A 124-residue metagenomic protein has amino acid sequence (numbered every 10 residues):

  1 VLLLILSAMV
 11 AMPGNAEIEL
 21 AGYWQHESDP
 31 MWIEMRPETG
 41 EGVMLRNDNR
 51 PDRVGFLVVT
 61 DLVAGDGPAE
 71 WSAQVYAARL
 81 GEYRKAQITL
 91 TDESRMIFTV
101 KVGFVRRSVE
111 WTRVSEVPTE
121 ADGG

Functional and structural regions predicted by a protein language model:
V1-M9: Bacterial N-terminal signal peptides
M12-Y23, G65-D66, V117-G123: N-terminal helix-cap/turn-to-beta initiation motif at the start of protein domains
I18-A86: Central antiparallel beta-sheet cores of small beta-barrel/beta-sandwich binding domains
Q25-H26, V100-V102: Non-cytosolic beta-sheet module surface loops
A78, T89, K101-G103: Short polar/acidic secondary-structure junctions
L90-S94: Residue-level recognition of beta-strand termini and adjacent short loop/turns
M96-F98: Ligand-binding face of N-terminal immunoglobulin V-set domains in extracellular IgSF glycoproteins
V102-G124: Edge beta-strand at a domain terminus
